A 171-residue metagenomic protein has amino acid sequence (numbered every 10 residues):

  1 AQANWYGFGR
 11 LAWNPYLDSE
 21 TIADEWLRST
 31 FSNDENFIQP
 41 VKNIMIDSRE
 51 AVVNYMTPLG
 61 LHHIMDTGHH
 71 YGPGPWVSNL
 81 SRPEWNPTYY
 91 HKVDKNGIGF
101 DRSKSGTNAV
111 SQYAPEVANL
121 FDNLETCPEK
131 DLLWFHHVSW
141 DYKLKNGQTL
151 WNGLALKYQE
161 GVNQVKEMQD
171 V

Functional and structural regions predicted by a protein language model:
A1-V171: Catalytic domains of carbohydrate-active enzymes that cleave complex glycans
